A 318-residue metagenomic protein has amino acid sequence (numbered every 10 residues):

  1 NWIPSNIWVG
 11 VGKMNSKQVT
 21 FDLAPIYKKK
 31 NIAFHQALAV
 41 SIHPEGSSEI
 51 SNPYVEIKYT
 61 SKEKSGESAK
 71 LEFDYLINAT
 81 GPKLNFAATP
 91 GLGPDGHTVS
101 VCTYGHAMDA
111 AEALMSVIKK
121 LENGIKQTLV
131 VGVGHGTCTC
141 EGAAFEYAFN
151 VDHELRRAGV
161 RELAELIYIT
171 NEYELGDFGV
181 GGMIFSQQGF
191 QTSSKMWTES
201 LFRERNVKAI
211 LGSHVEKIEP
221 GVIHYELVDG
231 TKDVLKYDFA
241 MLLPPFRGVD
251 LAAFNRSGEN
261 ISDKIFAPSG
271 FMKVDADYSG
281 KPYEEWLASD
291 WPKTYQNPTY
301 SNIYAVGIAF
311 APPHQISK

Functional and structural regions predicted by a protein language model:
N1, F73, I77, T128-G134 (+3 more regions): Extended hydrophobic secondary-structure segments that form protein cores and membrane-embedded regions
N1-K70, S186-K208: N-terminal Rossmann-like dinucleotide/flavin-binding domain of flavoprotein oxidoreductases that bind FAD/FMN
N1-Q36, T137-G189: Beta1-alpha1 glycine-rich phosphate/pyrophosphate-binding loop at the start of Rossmann-like nucleotide-binding domains
I3, P44, A87-T89, E141 (+3 more regions): Short glycine-/acidic-enriched loop or helix-start segments at secondary-structure transitions that form or flank
H35-E146, N150-G159, M241: FAD-binding core/adjacent interface of flavoenzyme oxidoreductases
I57-S65, Y225-G230, A276-G280: Short acidic, glycine-rich loop/turn motifs
N85, P94-I125, D238-F239, L243-K318: FAD-site-proximal beta/loop scaffold in flavoenzymes
Y147-A148, D152-G221, Y225, V249 (+3 more regions): Dinucleotide-binding/catalytic capping subdomain of oxidoreductase cores
